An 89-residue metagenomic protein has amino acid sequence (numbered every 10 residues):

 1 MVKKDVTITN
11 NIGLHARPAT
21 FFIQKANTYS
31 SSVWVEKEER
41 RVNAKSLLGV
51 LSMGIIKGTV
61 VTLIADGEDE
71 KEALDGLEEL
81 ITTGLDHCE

Functional and structural regions predicted by a protein language model:
M1-D5, V60-T62: Intrinsic-disorder/low-complexity, polar/charged segments enriched in Ser/Thr/Lys/Arg/Asp/Glu/Gln
T7-L48, S52-K57: Compact, glycine-rich, soluble single-domain proteins
I56-E89: C-terminal structural segments of small proteins and small subunits
